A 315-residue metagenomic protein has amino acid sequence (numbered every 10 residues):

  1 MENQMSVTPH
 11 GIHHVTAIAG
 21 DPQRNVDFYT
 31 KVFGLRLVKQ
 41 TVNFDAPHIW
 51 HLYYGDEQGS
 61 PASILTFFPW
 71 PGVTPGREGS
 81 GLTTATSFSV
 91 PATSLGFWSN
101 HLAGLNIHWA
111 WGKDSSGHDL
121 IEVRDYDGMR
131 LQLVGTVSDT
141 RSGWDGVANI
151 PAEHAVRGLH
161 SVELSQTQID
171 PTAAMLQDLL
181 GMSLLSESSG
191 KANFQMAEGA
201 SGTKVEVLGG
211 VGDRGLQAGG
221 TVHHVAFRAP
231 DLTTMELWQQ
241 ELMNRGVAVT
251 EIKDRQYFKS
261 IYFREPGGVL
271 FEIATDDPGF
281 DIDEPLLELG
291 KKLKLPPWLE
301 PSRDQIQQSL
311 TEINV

Functional and structural regions predicted by a protein language model:
E2-T8, V38-T41, S99-G158, S188-E206 (+1 more regions): Vicinal oxygen chelate
H10-G20, P71-H101, D119-R124, R157-T167 (+2 more regions): Vicinal oxygen chelate
A17-P61, G104, A110-D125, L164-E206 (+2 more regions): Core segments of cupin and vicinal oxygen chelate
D21, D56, V90-A92, V137 (+5 more regions): Non-catalytic surface loops within mature trypsin-like serine protease
D27, G96, L131, A173-A174 (+1 more regions): Alpha-helical elements of the RecA-like P-loop NTPase motor core of helicases
K39-F44, Y54-F88: Conserved donor-binding loop and adjoining core beta-sheet/short helix segment in diverse acyl/aminoacyl transferases
Q195, K204-G209, H223, A229: Helix-loop elements that line ligand-binding/catalytic pockets
